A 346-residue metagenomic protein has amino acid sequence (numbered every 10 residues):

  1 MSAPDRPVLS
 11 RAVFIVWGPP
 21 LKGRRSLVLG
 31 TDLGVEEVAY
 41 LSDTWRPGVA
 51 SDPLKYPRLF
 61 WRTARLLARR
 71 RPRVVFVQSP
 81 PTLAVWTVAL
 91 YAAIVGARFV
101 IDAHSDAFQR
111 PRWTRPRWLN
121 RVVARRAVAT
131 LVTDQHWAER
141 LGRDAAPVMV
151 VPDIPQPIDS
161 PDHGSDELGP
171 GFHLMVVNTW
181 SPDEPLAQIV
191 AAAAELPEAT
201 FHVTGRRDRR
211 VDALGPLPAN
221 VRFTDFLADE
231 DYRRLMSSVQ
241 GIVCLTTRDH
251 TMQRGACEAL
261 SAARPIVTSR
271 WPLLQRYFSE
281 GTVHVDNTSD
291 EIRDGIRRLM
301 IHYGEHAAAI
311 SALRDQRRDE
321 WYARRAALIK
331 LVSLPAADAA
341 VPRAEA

Functional and structural regions predicted by a protein language model:
L21-G23, L59, V74-V95, F108 (+3 more regions): An aromatic- and histidine-rich active-site surface loop
L41-S42, R125-D162, G169: Donor nucleotide-sugar binding/catalytic pocket of nucleotide-sugar-dependent glycosyltransferases
R46, A97-T114, V128-A129, P157-I158: A short, histidine- and acid-enriched strand-loop-helix "catalytic/donor-clamping" loop that lines the nucleotide-sugar
S165-E184, V190-L196, H202: Conserved donor-binding/catalytic core segment of Leloir-type glycosyltransferases
T179, T282-D290, R297-G304: Conserved acidic donor-binding segment of nucleotide-sugar-dependent glycosyltransferases
V211-R233: Nucleotide-activated donor-binding/catalytic signature segment of Leloir-type glycosyltransferases, i.e., the conserved
G241, S261, P265-T268: Short hydrophobic beta-strand element within catalytic cores of glycosyltransferases and related nucleotide-activated
I301-A336: A charged, aromatic-enriched C-terminal amphipathic alpha-helix characteristic of glycosyltransferases across folds
